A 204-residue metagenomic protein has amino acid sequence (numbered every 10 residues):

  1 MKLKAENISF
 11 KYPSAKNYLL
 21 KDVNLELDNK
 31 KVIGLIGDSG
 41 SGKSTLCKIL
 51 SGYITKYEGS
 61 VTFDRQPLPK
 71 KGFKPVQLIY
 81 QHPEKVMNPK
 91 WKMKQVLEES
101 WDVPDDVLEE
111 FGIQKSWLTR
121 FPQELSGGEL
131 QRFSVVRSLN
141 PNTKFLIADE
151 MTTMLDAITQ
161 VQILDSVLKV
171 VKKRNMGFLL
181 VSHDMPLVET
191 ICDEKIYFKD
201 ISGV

Functional and structural regions predicted by a protein language model:
M1-A5, S9-D22, N29: A short, flexible loop at the N-terminus of ABC-type nucleotide-binding domains that lies
I36-D38: The feature captures the beta-strand-to-loop junction immediately N-terminal to the Walker
S51: Helix-to-loop junction immediately C-terminal to a conserved catalytic motif
G59-G72: Conserved ABC transporter NBD signature motif
H82, P89-P104: Q-loop/switch helix immediately C-terminal to the Walker
F121-L125, E129: Conserved ABC ATPase signature
S182-H183: H-loop/switch region of ABC-family ATPase nucleotide-binding domains
